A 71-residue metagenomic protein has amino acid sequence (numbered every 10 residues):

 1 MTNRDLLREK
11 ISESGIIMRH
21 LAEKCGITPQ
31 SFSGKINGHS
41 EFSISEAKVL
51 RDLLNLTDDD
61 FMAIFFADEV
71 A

Functional and structural regions predicted by a protein language model:
M1, S40-I44: Short acidic alpha-helix initiation/capping motifs at coil-to-helix transition points, especially at protein N-termini
R4-K24: Short basic helix-loop element that most often maps to the first helix and adjoining turn of HTH DNA-binding modules
E9-G15, G34, D60-A71: Short, charged recognition helix plus adjacent turn of helix-turn-helix-like nucleic-acid-binding domains
M18, P29, A47: Helix-turn-helix DNA-binding elements, focusing on the entry/boundary residues of the two helices that contact DNA
I27-E41: Recognition helix of helix-turn-helix/homeodomain-like DNA-binding domains that insert into the DNA major groove
S45-D60: DNA major-groove recognition helix of helix-turn-helix/homeodomain DNA-binding modules
